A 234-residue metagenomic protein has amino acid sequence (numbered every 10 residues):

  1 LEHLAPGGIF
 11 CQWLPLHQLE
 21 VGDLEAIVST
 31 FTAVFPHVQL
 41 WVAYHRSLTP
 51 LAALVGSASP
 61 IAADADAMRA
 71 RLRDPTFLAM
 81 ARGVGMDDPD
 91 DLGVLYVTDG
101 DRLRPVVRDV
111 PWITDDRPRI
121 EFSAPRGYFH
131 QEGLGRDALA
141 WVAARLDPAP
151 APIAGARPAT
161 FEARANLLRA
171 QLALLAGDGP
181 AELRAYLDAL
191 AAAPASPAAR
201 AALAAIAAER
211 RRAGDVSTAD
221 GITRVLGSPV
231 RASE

Functional and structural regions predicted by a protein language model:
L1-G7: A short glycine-rich, Lys/Arg-flanked "PGG" loop and its adjoining helix->strand segment in the class I
G7-L14: Conserved beta-strand signature within the Rossmann-like core of class I S-adenosyl-L-methionine
G22-V42: Conserved Class I S-adenosyl-L-methionine
L40-D188, A193-A198: Soluble small-group transferase modules, centered on the S-adenosyl donor enzyme superfamily
R169, L203-I206: Structural register within alpha-helical repeat arrays
A173, A207-R210: Residue at a conserved register position within TPR or TPR-like alpha-solenoid repeats
A193, R210, P229-V230: Alpha-helical junction/boundary sensor with strong preference for TPR arrays
